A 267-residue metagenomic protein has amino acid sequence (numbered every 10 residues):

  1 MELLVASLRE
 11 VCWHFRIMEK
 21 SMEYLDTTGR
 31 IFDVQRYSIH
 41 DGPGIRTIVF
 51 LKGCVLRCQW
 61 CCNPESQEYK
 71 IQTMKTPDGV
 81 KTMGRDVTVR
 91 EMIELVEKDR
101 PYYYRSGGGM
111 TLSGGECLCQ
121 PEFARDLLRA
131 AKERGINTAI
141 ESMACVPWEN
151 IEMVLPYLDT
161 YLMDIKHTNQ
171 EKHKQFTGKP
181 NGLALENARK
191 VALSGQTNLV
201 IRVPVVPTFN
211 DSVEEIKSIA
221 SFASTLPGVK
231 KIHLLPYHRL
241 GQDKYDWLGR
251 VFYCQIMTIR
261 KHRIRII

Functional and structural regions predicted by a protein language model:
E2, R16-P43, P207-I267: Auxiliary Fe-S-binding modules of radical SAM enzymes
M18-T88, K98-S106: N-terminal [4Fe-4S]-dependent radical SAM core
D78-T82, K174-P180, G249-M257: Short glycine-enriched, charge-decorated loop/helix-capping segments at active-site entrances that position
T88-V89, I264: Short amphipathic alpha-helix in the helical subdomain of ABC transporter nucleotide-binding domains
I93-L240, K244-W247: Conserved AdoMet/S-adenosylmethionine-binding subsite of the radical SAM
